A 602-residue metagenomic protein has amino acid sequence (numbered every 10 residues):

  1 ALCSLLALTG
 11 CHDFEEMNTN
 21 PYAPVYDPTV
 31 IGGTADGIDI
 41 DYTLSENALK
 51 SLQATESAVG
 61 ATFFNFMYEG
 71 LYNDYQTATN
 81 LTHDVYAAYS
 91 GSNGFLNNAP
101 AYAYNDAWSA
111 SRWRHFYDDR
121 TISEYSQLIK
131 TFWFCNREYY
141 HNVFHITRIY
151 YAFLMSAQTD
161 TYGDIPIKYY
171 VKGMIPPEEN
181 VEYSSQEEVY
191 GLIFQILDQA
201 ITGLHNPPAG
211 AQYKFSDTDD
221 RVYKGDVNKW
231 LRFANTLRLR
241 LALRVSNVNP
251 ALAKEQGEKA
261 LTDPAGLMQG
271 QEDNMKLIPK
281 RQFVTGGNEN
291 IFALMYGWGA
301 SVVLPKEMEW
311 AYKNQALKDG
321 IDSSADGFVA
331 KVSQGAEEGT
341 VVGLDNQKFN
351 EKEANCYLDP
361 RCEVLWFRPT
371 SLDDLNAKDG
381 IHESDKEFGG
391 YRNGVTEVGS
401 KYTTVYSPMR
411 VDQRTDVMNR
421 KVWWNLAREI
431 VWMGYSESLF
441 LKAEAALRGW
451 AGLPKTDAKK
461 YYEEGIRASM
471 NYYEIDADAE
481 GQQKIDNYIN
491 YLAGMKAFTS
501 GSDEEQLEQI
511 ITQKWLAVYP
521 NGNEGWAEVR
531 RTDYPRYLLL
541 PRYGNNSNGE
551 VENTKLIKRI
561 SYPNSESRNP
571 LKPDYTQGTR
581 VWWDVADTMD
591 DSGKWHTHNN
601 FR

Functional and structural regions predicted by a protein language model:
L2-A7: Bacterial N-terminal signal peptides
C11-H83, F134, P541, S547-R602: Membrane-proximal, proline-rich intrinsically disordered regions
F14-Y42, S92-A101, Y162-V171, S436 (+1 more regions): Short, compositionally biased low-complexity segments
N73-Y104: TM-lumen/periplasm interface segments of multi-pass membrane proteins, especially the first transmembrane helix
Y75-H83, G163-I165, A253-K254, A527: Beta-strand acidic-aromatic groove motif in beta-rich domains, primarily in extracellular
S92-A468, Y472, G501-E505, F601: Structured, solvent-exposed acidic/aromatic patches
L447-W450, I466-R602: C-terminal functional modules
